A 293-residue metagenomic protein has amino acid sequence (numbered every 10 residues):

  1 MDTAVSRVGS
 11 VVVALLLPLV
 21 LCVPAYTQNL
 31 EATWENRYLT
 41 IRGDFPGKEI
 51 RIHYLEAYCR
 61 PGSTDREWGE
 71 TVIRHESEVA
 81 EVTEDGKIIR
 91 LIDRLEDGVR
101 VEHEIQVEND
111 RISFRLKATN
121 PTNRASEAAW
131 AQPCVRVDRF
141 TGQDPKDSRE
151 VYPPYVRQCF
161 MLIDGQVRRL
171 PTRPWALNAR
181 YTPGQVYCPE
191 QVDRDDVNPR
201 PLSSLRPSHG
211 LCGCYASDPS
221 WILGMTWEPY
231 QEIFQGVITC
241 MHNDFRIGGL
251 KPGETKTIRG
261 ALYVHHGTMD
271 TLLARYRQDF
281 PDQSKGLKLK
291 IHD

Functional and structural regions predicted by a protein language model:
M1-V8: N-terminal secretory signal peptides that target proteins for export/translocation
V11-C22: Bacterial N-terminal signal peptides
Y26-G69, K87-D93, G98: Beta-strand-rich N-terminal accessory domains
S63-N109, A129: Extended, loop-rich substrate-binding clefts of extracytoplasmic carbohydrate-active enzymes
T83, I92-R94, T182-D293: Beta-strand-rich recognition/accessory modules
E102-I105, L116, F245: Hydrophobic/aromatic beta-strand elements that line small-molecule binding cavities or substrate pockets in beta-rich
V107-D164: Acidic (Asp/Glu-rich), glycine- and aromatic
R149-P199: Low-complexity, serine/threonine/proline-enriched polar segments
